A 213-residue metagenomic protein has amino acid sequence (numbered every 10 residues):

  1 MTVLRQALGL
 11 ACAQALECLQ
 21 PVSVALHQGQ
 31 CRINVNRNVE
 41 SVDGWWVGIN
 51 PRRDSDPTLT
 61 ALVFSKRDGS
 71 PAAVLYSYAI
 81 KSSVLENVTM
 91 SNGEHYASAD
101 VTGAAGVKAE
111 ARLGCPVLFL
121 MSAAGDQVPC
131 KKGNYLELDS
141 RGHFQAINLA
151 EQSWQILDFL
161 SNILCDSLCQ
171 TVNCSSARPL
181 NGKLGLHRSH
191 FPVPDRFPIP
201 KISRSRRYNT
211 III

Functional and structural regions predicted by a protein language model:
M1-I213: Non-catalytic substrate/cofactor recognition surfaces at enzyme active-site rims
